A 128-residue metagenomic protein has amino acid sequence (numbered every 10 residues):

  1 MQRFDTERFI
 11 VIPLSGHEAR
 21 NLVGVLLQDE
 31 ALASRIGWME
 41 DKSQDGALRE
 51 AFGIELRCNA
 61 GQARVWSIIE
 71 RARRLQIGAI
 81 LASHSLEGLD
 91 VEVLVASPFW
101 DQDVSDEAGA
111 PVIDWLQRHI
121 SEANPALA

Functional and structural regions predicted by a protein language model:
M1-P98, A110-A128: GNAT-family acyltransferases
E107: Cytosolic catalytic cores of cyclic-nucleotide second-messenger enzymes
